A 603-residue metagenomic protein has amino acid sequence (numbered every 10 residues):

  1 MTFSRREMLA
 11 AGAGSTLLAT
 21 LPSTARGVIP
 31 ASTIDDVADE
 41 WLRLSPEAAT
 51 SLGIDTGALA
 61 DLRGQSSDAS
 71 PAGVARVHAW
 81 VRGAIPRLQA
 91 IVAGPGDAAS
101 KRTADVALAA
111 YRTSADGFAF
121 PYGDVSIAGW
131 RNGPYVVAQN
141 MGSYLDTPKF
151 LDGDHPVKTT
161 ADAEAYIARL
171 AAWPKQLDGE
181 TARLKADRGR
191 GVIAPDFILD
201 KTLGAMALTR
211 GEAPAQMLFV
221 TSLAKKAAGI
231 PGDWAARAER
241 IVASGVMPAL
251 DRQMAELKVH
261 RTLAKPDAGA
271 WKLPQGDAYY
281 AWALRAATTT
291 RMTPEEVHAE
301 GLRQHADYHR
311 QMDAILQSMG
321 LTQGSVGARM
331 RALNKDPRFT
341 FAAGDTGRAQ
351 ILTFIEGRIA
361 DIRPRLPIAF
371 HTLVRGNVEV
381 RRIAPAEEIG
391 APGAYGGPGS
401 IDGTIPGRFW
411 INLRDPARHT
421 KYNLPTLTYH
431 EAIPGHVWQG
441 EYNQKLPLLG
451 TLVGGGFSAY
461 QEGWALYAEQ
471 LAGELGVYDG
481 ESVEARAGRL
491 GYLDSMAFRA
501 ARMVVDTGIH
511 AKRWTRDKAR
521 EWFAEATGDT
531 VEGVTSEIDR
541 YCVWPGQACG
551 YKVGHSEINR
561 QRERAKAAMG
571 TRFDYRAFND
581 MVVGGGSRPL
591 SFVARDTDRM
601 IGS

Functional and structural regions predicted by a protein language model:
E7-R26: N-terminal export signals
R26-S603: N-terminal maturation segment of proteins
